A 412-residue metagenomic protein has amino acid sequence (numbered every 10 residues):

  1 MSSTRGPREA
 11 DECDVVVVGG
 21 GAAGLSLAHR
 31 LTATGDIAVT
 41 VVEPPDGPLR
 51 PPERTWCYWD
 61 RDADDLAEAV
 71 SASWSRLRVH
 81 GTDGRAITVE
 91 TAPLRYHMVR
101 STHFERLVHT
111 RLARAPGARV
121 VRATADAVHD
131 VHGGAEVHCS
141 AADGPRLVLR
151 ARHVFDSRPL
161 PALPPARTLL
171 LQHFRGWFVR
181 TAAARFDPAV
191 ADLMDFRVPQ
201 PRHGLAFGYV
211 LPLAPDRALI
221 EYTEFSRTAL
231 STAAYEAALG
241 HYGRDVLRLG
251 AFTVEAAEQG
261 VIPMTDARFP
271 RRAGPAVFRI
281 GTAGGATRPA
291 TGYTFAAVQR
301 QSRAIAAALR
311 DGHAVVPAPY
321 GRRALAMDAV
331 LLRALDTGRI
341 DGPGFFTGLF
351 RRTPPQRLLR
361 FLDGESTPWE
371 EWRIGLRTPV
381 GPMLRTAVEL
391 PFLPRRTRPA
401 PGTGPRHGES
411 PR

Functional and structural regions predicted by a protein language model:
R5-V41: N-terminal Rossmann-like FAD-binding beta1-loop-alpha1 element of flavoenzymes
V16-V18, V42, L147-L160, V277-F278 (+1 more regions): Short hydrophobic core segments
S26, R30-G84, H103: N-terminal FAD cofactor-binding segment of flavoenzymes
R30, R111-F252, T265-R268: Predominantly flavin-linked oxidoreductase catalytic cores and closely associated redox partners
P199-L205, G260-R279, A334-P354: FAD-binding beta-loop-beta segment adjacent to the flavin cofactor pocket
V210, P215-D216, R272-A290: Short FAD-binding loop at a beta-strand-to-alpha-helix junction that anchors the flavin cofactor in diverse
T228-E258, P275-F278, R300-G321: Flavin-binding catalytic cores
R303-R412: C-terminal helical "tail/cap" subdomain of flavin- and related membrane-associated enzymes
